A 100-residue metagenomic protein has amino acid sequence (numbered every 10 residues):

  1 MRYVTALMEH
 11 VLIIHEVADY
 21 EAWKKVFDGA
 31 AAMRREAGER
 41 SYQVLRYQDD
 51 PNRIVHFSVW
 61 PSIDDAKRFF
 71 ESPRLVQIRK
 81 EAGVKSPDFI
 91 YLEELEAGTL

Functional and structural regions predicted by a protein language model:
M1-Q77, E81-L100: Short S/T/G/P-rich N-terminal loop/turn motif that feeds into the first structured element of a domain
